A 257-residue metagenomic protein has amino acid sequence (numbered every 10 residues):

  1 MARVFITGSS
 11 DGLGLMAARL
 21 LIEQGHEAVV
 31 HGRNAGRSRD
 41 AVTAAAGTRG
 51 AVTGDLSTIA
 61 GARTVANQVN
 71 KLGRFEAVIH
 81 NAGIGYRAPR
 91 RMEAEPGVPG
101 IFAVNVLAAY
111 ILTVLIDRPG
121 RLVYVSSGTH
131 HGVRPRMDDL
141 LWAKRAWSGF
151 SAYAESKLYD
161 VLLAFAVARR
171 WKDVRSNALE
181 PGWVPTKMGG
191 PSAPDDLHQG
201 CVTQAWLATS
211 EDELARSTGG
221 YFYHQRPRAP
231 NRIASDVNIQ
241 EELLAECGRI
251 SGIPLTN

Functional and structural regions predicted by a protein language model:
M1-V29: Canonical Rossmann dinucleotide-binding motif of NAD(H)/NADP(H)-dependent dehydrogenases/reductases, specifically
Q24-D40: Conserved glycine-rich Rossmann-like NAD(P)H-binding loop of the short-chain dehydrogenase/reductase
A45-A60: Rossmann-fold cofactor-recognition segment
S57-R74: Conserved Rossmann-fold cofactor-binding substructure of NAD(P)-dependent oxidoreductases
G83-R91, V98-P99, R121-D173, E180-A193: Catalytic loop of short-chain dehydrogenase/reductase
T113-L115, F165: A short, exposed helix-loop element centered on a Lys and neighboring polar residues
A178, P194-A245, R249: C-terminal helical subdomain
